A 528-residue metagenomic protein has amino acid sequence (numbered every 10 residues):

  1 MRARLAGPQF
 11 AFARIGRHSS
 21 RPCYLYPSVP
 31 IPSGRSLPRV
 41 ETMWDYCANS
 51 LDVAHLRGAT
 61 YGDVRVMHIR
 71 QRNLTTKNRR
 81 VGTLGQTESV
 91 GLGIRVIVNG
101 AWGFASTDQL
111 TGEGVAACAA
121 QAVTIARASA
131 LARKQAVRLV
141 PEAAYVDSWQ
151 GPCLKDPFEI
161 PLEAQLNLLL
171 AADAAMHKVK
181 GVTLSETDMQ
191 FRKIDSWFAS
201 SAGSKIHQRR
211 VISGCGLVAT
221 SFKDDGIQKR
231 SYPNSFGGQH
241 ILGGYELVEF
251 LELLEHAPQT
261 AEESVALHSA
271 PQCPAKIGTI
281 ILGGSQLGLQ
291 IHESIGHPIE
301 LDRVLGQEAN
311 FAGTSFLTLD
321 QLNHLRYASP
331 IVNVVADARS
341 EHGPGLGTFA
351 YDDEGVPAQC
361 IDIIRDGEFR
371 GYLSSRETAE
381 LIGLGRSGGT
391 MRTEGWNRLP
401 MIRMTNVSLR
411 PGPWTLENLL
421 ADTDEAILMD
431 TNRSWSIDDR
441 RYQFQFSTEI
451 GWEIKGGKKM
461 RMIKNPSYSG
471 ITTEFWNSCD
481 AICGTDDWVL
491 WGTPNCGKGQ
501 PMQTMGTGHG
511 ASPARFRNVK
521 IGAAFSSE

Functional and structural regions predicted by a protein language model:
R2, A6-P8, R21-P22: Short, low-complexity intrinsically disordered segments enriched in A/P/G/S/L with frequent Arg, especially at protein
F12-I15, S20-E528: N-terminal small-residue-enriched
